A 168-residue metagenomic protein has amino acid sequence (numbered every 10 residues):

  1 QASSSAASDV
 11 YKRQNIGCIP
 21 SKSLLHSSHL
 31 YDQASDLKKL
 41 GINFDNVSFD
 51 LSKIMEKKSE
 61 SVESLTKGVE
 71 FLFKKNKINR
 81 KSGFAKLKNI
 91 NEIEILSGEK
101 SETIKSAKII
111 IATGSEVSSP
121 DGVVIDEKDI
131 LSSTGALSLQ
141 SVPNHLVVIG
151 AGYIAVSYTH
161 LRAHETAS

Functional and structural regions predicted by a protein language model:
Q1, V62-E63, G152: Short alpha-helix boundary/capping motifs
Q1-A7, Y11, H160-S168: Single conserved hydrophobic/aromatic residue that forms the stacking wall/gate of nucleotide- or nucleobase-binding
S5, G114, S157: Acidic active-site catalytic centers that drive phospho-/nucleotidyl reactions and related ester hydrolyses
S8-V142: Glycine-rich flavin
S141-R162: Rossmann-like NAD(P)H-binding beta-loop-alpha module
